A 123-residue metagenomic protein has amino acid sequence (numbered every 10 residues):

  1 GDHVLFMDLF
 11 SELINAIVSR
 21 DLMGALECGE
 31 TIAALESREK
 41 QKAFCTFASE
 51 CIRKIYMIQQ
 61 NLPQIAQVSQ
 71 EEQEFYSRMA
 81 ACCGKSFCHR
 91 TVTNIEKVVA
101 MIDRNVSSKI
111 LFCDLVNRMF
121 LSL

Functional and structural regions predicted by a protein language model:
G1-F47, C51-L123: Charged, glycine-rich active-site and insertion segments that engage polyanionic ligands
